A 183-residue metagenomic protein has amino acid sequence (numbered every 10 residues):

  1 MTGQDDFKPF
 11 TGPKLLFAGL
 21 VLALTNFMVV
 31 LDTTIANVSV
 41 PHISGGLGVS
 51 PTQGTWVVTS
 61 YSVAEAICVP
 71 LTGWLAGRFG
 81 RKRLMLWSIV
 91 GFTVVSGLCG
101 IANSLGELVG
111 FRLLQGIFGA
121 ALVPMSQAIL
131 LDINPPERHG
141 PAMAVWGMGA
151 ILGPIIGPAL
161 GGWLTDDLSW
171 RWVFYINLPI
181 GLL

Functional and structural regions predicted by a protein language model:
T2-L183: Transmembrane-helix bundle of Major Facilitator Superfamily
